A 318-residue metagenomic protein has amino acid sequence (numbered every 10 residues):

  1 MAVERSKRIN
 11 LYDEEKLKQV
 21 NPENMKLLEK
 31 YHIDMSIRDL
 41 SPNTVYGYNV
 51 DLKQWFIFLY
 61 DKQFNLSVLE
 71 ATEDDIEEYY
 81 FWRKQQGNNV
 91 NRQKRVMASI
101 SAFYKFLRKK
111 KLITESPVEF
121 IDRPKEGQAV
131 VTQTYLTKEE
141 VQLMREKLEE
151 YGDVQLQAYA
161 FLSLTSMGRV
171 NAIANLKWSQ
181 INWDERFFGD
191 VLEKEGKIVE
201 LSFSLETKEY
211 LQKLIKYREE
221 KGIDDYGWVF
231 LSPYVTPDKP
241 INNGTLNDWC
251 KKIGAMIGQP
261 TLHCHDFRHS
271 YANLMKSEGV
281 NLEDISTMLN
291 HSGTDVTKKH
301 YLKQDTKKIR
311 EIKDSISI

Functional and structural regions predicted by a protein language model:
E4-R5, K299, K303-I318: DNA/chromatin major-groove-contacting recognition/catalytic segments
E29-V131, G258: N-terminal core-binding DNA-recognition domain of tyrosine recombinases/integrases
I113-E115, G127-L143, E195-E206, G222-Y226: DNA breakage-rejoining catalytic core of tyrosine-based enzymes
A129, K138-V170: Basic, Lys/Arg- and aromatic-enriched nucleic-acid-binding interface segment
F161, T165, R268-H291: C-terminal catalytic core of tyrosine-transesterase DNA break-rejoin enzymes
N175-Y210: Conserved tyrosine-mediated DNA breakage-rejoining catalytic core shared by Y-recombinases
I181-W183, P260-T261, V280-K299: Short, polar N-cap/turn motifs at the start of nucleic acid-interacting alpha helices
S204-Q259: Active-site/catalytic core of tyrosine-dependent DNA strand-transfer enzymes
